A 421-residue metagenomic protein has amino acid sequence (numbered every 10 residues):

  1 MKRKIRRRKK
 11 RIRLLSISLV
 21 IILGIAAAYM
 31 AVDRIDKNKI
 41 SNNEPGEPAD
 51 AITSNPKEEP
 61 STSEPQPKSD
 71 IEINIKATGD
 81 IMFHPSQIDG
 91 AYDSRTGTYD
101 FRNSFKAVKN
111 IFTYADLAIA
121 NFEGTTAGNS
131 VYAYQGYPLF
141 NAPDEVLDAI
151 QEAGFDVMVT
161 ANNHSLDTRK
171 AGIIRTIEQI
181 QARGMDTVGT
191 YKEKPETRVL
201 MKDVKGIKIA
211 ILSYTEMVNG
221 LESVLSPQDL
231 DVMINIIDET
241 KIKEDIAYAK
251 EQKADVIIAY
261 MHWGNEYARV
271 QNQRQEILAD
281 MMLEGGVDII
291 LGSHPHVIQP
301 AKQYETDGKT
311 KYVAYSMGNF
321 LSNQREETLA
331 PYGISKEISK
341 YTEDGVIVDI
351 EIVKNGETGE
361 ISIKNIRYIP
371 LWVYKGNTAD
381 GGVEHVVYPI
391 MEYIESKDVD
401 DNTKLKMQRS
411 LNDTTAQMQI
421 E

Functional and structural regions predicted by a protein language model:
K2-R3, R13-E421: Acidic, metal/ion-coordinating pockets
I5-K9: Membrane-interface anchoring determinants
